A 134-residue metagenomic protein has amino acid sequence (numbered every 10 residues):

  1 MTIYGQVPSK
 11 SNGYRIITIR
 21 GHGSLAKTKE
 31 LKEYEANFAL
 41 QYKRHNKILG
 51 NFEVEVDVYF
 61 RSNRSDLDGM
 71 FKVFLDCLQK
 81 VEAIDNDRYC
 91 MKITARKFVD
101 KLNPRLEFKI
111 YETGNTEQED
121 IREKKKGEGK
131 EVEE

Functional and structural regions predicted by a protein language model:
M1-E134: Acidic, proline/glycine-enriched N-terminal capping motif
